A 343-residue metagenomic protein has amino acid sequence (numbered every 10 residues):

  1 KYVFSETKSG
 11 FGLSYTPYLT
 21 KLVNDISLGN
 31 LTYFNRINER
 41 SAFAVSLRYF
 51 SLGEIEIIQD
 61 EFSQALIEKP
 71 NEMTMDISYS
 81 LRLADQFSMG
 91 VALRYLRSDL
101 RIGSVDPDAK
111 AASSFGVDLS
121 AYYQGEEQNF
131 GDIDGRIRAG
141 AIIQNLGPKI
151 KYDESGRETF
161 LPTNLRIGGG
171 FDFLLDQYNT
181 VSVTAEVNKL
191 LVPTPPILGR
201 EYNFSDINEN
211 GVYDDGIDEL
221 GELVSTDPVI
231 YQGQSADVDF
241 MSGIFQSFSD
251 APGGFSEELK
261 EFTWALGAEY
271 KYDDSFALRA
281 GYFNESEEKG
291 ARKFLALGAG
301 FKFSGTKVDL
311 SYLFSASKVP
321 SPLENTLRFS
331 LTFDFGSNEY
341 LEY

Functional and structural regions predicted by a protein language model:
K1-Y343: Subset of outer-membrane beta-barrel
